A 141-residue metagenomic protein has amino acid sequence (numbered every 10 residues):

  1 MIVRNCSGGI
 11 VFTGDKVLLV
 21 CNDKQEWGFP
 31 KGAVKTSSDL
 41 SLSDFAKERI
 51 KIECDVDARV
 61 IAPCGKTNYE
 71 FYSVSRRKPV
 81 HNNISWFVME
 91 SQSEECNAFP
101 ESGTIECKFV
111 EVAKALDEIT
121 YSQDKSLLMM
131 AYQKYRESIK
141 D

Functional and structural regions predicted by a protein language model:
M1-P30: N-terminal strand-loop-strand
N5-S7, D15, N82-S85, I105: Change "...and in nucleic-acid phosphodiester-cleaving endonucleases..." to "...and in nucleic-acid processing enzymes
G28, H81, F109-V110: Short aromatic/basic micro-patch
P30-A33, S73: Short acidic, glycine/proline-rich loop/turn micro-motifs
G32-K66: The catalytic Nudix box helix
V34, S91, V112: Hydrophobic pocket-lining residues within nucleotide cofactor-binding pockets
D55-E95: Active-site segment of metal-dependent pyrophosphate-handling enzymes, primarily the Nudix hydrolase catalytic core
W86-V88, N97-M129: NUDIX/MutT-family hydrolases
